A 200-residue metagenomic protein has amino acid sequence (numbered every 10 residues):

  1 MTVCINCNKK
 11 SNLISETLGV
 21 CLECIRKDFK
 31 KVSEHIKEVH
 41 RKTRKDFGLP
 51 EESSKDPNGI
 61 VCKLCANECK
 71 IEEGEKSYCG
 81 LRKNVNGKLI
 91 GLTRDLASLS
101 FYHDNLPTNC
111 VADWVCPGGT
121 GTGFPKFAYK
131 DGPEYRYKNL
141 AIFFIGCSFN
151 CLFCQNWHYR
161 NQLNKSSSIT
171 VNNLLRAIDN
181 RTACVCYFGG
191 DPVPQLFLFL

Functional and structural regions predicted by a protein language model:
M1-Y137: Flexible, acidic/Gly-rich N-terminal and inter-domain linker regions that tether and position cofactor-handling modules
L81-L200: Conserved Radical SAM active-site core
